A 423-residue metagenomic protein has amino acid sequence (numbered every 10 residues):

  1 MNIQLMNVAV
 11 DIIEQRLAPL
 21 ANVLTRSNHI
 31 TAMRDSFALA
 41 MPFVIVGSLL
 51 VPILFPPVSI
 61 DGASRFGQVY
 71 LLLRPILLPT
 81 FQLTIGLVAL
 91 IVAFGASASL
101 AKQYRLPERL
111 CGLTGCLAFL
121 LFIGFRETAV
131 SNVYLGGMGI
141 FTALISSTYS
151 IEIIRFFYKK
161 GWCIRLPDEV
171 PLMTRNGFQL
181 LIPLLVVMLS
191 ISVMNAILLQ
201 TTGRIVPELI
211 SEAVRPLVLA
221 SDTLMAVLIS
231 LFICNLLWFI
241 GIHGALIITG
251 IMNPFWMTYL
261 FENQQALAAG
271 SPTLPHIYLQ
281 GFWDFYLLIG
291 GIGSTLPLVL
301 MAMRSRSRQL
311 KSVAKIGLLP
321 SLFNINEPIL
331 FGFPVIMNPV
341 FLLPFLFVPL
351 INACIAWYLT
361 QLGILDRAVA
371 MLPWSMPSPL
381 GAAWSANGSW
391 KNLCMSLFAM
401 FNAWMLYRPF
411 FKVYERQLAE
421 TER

Functional and structural regions predicted by a protein language model:
I3-L24, A63-F66, Q264-G270, I316 (+1 more regions): Transmembrane alpha-helical segments and their short flanking loops that form helix-hairpins/helix-helix interfaces
E14-S36, L73-R74, P167-N176, P328-L330: Cytosolic juxtamembrane amphipathic/interface segments immediately preceding and feeding into a transmembrane helix
A18-N22, F261-P349: Helix-loop-helix junctions within the multi-pass membrane cores of secondary transporters/permeases
N22, R26-C163, I336: Early transmembrane hairpin of solute transport permeases
V46, A89, A93, S97 (+23 more regions): Alpha-helical transmembrane segments in multi-pass membrane proteins
G67-P79, K102, P207-V214, T273-Q280 (+2 more regions): Short juxtamembrane and helix-loop transition motifs at transmembrane-helix boundaries in membrane proteins
E108, L121-M225: Membrane-interface helix-loop-helix junctions at boundaries between adjacent transmembrane segments
V186-S305: Generic multipass alpha-helical transmembrane bundles of integral membrane proteins
